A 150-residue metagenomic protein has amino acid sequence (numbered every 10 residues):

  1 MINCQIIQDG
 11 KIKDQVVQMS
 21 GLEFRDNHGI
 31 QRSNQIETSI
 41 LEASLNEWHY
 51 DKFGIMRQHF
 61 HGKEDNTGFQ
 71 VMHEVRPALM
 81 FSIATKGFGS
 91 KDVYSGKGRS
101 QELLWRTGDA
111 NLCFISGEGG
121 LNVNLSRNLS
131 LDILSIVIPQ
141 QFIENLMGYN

Functional and structural regions predicted by a protein language model:
M1-Q35: Short Lys/Arg-enriched alpha/beta "domain-start" segment
R32-N150: N-terminal regulatory/effector-sensing and dimerization cores that precede helix-turn-helix DNA-binding domains
